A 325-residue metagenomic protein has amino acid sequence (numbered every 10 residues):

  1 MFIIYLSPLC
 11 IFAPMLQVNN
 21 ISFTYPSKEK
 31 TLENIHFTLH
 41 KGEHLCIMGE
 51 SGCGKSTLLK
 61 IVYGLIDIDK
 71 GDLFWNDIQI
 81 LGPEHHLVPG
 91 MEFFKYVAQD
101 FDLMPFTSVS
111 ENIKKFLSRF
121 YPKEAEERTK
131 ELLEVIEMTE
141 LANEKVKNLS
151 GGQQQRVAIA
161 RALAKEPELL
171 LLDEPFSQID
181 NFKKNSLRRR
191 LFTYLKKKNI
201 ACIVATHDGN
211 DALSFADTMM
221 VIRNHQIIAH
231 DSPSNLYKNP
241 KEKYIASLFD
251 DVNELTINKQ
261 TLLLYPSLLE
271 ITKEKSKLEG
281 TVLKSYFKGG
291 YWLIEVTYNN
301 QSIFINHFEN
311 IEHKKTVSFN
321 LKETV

Functional and structural regions predicted by a protein language model:
P26, I80-K95, R119: ABC ATPase NBD coupling module
Y63: Helix-to-loop junction immediately C-terminal to a conserved catalytic motif
G71-G82: Conserved ABC transporter NBD signature motif
E124-L141, T193: Conserved ABC ATPase "signature" region
K145-L149, Q153-Q155: Conserved ABC ATPase signature
A164-E168: A short, proline-enriched helix->beta-strand linker immediately N-terminal to the Walker B motif in ABC-type P-loop
I227-D231, N239: ABC ATPase "signature
